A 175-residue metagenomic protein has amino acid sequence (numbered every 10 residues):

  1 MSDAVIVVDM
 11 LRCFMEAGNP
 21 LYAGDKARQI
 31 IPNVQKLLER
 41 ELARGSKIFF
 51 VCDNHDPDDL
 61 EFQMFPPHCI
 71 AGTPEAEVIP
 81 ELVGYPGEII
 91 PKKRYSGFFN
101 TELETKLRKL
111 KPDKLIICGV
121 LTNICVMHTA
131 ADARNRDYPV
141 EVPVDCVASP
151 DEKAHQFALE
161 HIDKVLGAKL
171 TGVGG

Functional and structural regions predicted by a protein language model:
S2-A4, N33-R44, P66-G175: Active-site-adjacent betaalpha module
A4-F14: Acidic-leg catalytic submotif of subtilisin-like serine proteases
I6-V8, C52, V144: Active-site flanking residues adjacent to catalytic metal/cofactor-binding acidic residues
R12, D56, A148: Short, glycine/acidic-enriched loop or turn micro-motifs at the edges of active sites
A17-L21, E61-Q63: Short acidic, glycine/proline-rich loop/turn micro-motifs
N19-E41, G45-C52: A short alpha/beta connector and helix-capping loop motif
C52-N54, V120: Short, well-ordered beta-to-alpha junction loops that form the rim of enzyme active sites and present histidine/acidic
N54-F65: Early exported N-terminus immediately downstream of N-terminal targeting peptides
